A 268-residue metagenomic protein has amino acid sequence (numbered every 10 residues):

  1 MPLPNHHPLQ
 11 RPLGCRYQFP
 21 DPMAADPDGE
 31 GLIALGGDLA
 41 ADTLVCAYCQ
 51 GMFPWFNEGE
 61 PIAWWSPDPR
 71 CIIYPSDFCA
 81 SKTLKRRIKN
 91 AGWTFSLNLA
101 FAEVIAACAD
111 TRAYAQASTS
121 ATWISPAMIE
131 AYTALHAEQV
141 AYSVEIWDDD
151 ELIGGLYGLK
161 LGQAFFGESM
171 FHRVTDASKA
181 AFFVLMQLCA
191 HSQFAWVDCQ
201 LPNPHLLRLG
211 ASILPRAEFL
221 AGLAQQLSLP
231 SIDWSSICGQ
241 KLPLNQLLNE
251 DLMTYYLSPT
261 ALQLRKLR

Functional and structural regions predicted by a protein language model:
M1-R268: N-acyltransferase acceptor-side catalytic subdomain
